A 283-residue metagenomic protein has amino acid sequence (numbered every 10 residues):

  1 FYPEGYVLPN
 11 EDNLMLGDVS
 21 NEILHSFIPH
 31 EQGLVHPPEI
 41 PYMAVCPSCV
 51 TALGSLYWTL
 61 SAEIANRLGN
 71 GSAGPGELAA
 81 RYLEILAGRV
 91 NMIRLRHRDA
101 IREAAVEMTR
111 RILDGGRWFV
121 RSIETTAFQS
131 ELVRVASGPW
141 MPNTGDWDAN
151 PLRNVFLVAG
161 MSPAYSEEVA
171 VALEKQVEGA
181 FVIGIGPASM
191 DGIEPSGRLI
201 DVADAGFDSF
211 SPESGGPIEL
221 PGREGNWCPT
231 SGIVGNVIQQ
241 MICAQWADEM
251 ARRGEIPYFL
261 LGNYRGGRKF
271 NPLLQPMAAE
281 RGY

Functional and structural regions predicted by a protein language model:
F1-A62, S122-A251: Glycine-rich phosphate-binding loops that contact phosphosugars or nucleotide phosphates
Q32-C46, L53, E63-M92, G215-R223 (+1 more regions): Internal, active-site/partner-interface "lid" segment
A87-R94, V155-A159: Short, basic, glycine/proline-bearing loop/turn elements
I93-I112: A short, well-structured juxtamembrane/interface segment
R98, G116-R117, A180, E255: Residue-level recognition of short, well-ordered coil/turn positions that link secondary-structure elements
R111-I112, R117-S122: Short glycine-rich phosphate-binding loop at a beta-alpha junction
